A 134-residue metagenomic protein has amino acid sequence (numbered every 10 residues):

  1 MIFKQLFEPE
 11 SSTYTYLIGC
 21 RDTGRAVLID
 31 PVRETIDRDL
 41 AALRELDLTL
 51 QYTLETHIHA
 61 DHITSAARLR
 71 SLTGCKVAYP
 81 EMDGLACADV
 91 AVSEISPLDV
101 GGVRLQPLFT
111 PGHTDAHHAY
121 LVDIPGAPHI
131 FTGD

Functional and structural regions predicted by a protein language model:
M1-L48, Y120-G133: Conserved beta-strand hairpin/beta-sheet module of binuclear metal-dependent hydrolase folds, prominently
S12, R33-F109, P128: Active-site HxH/HxHxD metal-binding segment of metal-dependent hydrolases
I18, D30, H57, L69 (+4 more regions): Divalent metal-coordination and catalytic microenvironments
T64-S65, H118-Y120: Active-site-flanking alpha-helical
G102, T114, V122-I124: Generic secondary-structure microfeatures
